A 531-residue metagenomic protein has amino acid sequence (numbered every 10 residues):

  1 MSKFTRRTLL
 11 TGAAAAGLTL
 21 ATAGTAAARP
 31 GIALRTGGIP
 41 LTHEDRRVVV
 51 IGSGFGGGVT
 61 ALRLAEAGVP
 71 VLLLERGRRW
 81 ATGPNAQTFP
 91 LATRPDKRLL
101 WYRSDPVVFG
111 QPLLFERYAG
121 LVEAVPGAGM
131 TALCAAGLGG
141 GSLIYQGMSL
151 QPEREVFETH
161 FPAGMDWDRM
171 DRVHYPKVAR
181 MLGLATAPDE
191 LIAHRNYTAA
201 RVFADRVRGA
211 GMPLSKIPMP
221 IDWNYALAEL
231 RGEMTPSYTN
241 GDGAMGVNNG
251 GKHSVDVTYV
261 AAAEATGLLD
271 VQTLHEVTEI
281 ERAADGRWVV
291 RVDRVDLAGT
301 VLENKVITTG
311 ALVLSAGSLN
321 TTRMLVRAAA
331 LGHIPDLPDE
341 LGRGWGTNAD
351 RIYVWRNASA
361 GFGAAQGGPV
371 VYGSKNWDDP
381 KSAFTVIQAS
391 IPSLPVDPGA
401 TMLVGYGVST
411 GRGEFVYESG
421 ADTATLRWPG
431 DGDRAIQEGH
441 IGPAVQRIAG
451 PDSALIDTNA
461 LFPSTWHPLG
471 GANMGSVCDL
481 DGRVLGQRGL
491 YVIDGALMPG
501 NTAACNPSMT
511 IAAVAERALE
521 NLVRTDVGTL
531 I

Functional and structural regions predicted by a protein language model:
S2, T8-A28: N-terminal export signals
G31-T159, M165, N320, I334-N348 (+2 more regions): N-terminal glycine-rich phosphate/pyrophosphate-binding loop and immediately adjacent elements
E66, P70, G77-L91, I280 (+4 more regions): Glycine-rich loop(s) and the adjacent beta-strand/alpha-helix scaffold that form part
T82-A86, G147, V156-F157, L227 (+3 more regions): Short, solvent-exposed loop/turn and secondary-structure capping segments
F115-L133, G141, Y145, L150 (+5 more regions): FAD cofactor-binding and catalytic pocket of flavoenzymes
A163-E276, F462-P468: Conserved redox-cofactor binding core of oxidoreductases
T273-G286: A conserved short coil-to-beta-strand element within the FAD-binding core of flavoproteins
D433-Q437, I441-I531: C-terminal lid/capping helical subdomain adjacent to the catalytic/cofactor pocket in oxidative enzymes
